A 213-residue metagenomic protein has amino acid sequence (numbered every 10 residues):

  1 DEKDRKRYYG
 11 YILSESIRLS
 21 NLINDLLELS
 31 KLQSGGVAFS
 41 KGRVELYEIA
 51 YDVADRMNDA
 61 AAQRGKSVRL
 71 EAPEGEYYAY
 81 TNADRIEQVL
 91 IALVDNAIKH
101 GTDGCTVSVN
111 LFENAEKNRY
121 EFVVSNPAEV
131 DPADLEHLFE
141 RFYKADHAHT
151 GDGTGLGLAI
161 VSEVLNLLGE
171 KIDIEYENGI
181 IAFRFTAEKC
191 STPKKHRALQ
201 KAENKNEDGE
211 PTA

Functional and structural regions predicted by a protein language model:
S14-L19: Short alpha-helical segment of the dimerization/phosphotransfer core of two-component systems
S34-F39, Y78-T81: Conserved micro-motifs of the catalytic ATP-binding
S40-D55: A conserved beta-strand-to-alpha-helix junction within the catalytic ATP-binding
S40-V44, S67-Y77: Conserved catalytic submotifs in the C-terminal HATPase_c
A97-I98: Short helix-loop "hinge" at the ATP-lid/N-box region of the Bergerat-fold HATPase_c
V130-F142: Short conserved segment of the HATPase_c
